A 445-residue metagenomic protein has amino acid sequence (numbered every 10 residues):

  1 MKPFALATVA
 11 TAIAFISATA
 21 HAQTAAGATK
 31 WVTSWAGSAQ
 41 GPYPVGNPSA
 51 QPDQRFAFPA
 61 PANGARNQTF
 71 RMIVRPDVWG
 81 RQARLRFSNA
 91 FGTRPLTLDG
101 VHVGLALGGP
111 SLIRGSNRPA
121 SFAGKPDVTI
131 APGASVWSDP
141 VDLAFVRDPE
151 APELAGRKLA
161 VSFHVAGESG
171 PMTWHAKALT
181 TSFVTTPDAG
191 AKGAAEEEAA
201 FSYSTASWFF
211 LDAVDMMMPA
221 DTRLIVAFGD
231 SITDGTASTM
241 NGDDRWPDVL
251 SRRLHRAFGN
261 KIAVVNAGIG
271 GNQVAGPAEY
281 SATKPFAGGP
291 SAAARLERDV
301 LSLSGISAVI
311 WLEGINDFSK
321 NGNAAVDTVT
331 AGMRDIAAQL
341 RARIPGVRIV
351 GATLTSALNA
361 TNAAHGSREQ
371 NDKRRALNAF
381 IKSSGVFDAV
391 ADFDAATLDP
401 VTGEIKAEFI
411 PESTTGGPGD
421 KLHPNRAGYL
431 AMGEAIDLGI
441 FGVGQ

Functional and structural regions predicted by a protein language model:
M1-T8: Bacterial N-terminal signal peptides that target proteins for export
S17-T19: N-terminal signal peptide c-region/cleavage motif recognized by signal peptidases
A22-F228, G235-G242, F258-G259, G444-Q445: N-terminal secretory targeting modules
L224-G229, T233, I262-G268, S307-E313 (+4 more regions): Structural recognition of the beta-strand scaffold that forms the well-ordered cores of secreted hydrolase catalytic
I232-S281, I310: Beta-propeller domains
D234, S238, A275-T328: Oxyanion-hole/transition-state-stabilizing segment in secreted/luminal serine hydrolases and related acyltransferases
Q273, E279-P285, A293, D317-F318 (+1 more regions): Catalytic His-Asp segment of secreted/periplasmic serine-dependent ester chemistry enzymes
M333-I344: Surface-exposed amphipathic alpha-helices with a cationic face
